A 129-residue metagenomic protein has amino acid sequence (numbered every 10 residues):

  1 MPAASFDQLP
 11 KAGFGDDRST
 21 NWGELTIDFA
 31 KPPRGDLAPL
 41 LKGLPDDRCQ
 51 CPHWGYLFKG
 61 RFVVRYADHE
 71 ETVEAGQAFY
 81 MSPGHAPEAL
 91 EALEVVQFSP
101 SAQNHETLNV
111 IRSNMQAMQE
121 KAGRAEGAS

Functional and structural regions predicted by a protein language model:
M1-P39, L44-D46, R112, E120-S129: A short, N-terminal "cap"/entry segment at the start of jelly-roll beta-barrel domains of the cupin/DSBH fold
N21-G23, R65-H69, L90-A92: Short strand-coil-strand connectors
P39-L41, E74-G76, E106-V110: A short, polar/proline- and glycine-enriched secondary-structure boundary/capping micro-motif
D47-V64: Short, conserved beta-strand element in jelly-roll/cupin
C51-H53, G84, L93: Short, surface-exposed beta-edge/turn micro-motifs
F58-K59, P83, E91: A cytosolic small-molecule/anion-sensing beta-strand core signal
Y66-H85: Short acidic-glycine-tyrosine-enriched beta hairpin
E88-S129: Double-stranded beta-helix
